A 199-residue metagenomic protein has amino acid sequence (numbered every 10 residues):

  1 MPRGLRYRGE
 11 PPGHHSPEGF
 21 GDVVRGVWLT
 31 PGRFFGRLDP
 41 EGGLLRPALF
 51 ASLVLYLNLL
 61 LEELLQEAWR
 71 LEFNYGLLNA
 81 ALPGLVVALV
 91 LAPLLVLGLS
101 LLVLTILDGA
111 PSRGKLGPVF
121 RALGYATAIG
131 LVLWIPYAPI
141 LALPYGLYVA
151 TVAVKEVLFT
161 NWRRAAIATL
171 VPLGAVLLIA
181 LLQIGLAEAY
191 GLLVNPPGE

Functional and structural regions predicted by a protein language model:
M1-R3: Soluble N-terminal domains of membrane-associated systems
R6-A110: Selected alpha-helical membrane-embedding segments in polytopic membrane proteins
R37-P40, Q66-R70, D108-S112, A153-E156 (+2 more regions): Perimembrane helix-loop junctions in membrane proteins
E41, A48-L49, W69, L123 (+4 more regions): Flexible domain-boundary/linker segments
L59-A92, L133, Y137-L143, A180-E199: Membrane-helix interface segments in multi-pass membrane proteins
L89, L99-L182: Hydrophobic alpha-helical transmembrane segments and adjacent short intramembrane/lumenal linkers of inner/organellar
